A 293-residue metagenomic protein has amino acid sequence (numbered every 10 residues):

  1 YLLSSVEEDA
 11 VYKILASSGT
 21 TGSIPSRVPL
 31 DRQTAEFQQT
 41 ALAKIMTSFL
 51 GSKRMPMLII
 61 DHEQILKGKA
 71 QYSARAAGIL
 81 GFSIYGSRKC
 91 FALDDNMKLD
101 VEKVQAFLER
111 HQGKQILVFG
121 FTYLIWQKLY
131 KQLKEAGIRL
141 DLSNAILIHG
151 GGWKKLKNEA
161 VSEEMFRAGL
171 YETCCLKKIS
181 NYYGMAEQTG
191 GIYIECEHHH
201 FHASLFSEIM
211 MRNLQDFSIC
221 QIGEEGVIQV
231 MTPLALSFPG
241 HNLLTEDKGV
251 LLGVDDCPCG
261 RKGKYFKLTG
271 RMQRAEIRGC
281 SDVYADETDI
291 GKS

Functional and structural regions predicted by a protein language model:
Y1, Q71-S73, C196: Charged, often glycine-rich, active-site loop that binds/positions anionic groups
Y1-A16, P25-R27, A43-F49, L66-G68: Active-site diphosphate/adenylate-binding microenvironment
A16-G19, I60-E63, Y123, L147-G152: Short loop/turn segments at strand-loop or loop-helix junctions that form parts of catalytic or ligand-binding pockets
S17-G51, M55-I59: A generic, well-ordered mixed alpha/beta core segment in the N-terminal half of proteins
G22-L30, M55-I65, S87-A92, I219-Q221: Short acidic, glycine/Ser/Thr-rich loop/turn "cap" segments at secondary-structure junctions
A35, Q39-L42, S73, E163 (+1 more regions): Amphipathic alpha-helical segments in well-structured domains
M46-L80: Conserved AMP-binding loop of ANL adenylate-forming enzymes
I79-S293: Active-site glycine/GP-rich loop and adjacent strand/helix microenvironment that borders small-molecule binding pockets
